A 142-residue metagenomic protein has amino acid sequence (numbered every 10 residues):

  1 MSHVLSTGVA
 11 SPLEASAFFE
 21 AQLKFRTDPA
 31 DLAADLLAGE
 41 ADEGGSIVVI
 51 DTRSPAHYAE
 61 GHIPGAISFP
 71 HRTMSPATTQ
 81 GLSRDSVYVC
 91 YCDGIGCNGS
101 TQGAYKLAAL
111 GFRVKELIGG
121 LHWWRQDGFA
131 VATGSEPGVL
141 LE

Functional and structural regions predicted by a protein language model:
M1-V48, T52-E60, T133-E142: Flexible, polar/low-complexity N-terminal or interdomain linker segments that lie immediately upstream of folded
L36-G39, S75-D85, G138: Short amphipathic alpha-helix with an adjacent loop that forms part of the alpha/beta core around
V49, A66-S68, V114-E116: Conserved beta-strand scaffold positions in the cores of enzyme catalytic domains, especially in NTP/NDP-utilizing
Y58-P64, T79, W124: Short loop/helix-cap segments at secondary-structure boundaries that form the rim of catalytic
I63-G65, G103-K106, F129-V131: Short, glycine/charged-enriched secondary-structure capping and boundary segments
I67, R84-D85, V131-S135: Short, hinge-like loop/turn segments at secondary-structure boundaries
A77-R125: Catalytic cysteine-centered active loop of the rhodanese-like fold, especially the PTP/DSP P-loop
